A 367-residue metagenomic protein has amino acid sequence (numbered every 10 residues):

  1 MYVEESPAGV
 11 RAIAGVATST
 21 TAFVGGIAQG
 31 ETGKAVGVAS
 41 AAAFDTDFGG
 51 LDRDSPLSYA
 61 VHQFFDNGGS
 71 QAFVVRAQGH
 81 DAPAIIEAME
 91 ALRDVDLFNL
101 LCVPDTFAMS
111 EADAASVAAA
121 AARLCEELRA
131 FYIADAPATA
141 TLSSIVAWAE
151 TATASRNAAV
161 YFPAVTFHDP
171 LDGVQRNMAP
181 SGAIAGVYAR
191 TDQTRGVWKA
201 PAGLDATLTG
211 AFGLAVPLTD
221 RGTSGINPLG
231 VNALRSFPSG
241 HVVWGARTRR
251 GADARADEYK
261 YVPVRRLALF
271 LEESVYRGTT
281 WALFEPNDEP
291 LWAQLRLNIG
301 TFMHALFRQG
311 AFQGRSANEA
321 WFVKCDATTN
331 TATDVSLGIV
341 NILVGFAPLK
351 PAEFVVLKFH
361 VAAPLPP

Functional and structural regions predicted by a protein language model:
M1-Q78, I85-P367: Structured, hydrophobic secondary-structure cores that serve as assembly/anchoring elements
